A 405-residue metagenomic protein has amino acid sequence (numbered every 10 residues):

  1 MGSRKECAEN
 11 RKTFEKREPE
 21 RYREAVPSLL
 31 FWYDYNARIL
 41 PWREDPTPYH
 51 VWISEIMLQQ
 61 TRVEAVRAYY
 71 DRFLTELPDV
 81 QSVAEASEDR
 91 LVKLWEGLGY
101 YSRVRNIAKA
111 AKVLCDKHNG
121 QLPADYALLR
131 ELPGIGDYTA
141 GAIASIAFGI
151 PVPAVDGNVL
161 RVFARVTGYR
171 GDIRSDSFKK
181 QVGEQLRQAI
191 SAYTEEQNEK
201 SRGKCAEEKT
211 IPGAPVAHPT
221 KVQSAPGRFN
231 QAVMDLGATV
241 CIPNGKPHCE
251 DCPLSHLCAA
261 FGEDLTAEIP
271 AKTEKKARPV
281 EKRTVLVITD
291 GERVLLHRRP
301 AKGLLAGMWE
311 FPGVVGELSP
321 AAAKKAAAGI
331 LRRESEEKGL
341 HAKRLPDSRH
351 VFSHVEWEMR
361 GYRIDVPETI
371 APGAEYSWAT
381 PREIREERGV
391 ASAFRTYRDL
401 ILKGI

Functional and structural regions predicted by a protein language model:
M1-R38, E44, T194-P215, P219-K221 (+1 more regions): Intrinsically disordered, low-complexity, charged terminal extensions of DNA damage-control enzymes
P27-P247, L257-A259: Catalytic cores of DNA base-excision repair glycosylases
